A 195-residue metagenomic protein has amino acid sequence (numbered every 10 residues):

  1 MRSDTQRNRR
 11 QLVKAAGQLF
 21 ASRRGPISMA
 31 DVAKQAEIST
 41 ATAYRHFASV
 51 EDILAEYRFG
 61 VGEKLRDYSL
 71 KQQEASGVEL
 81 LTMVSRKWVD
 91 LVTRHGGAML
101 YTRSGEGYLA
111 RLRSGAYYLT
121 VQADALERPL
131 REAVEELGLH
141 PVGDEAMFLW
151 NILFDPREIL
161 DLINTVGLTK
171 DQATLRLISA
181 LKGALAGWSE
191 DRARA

Functional and structural regions predicted by a protein language model:
M1-Q35, D52-A55: Basic, helix-initiating cap at the start of DNA-binding domains
A15-S22, K64-Q72, L80, I152-I159: Solvent-exposed, amphipathic alpha-helical segments
E37-F47: Short hydrophobic/aromatic patch on the recognition helix
E51-V61, T102, Q122: Alpha-helical DNA-contacting segments of helix-turn-helix folds
E56, L70-G97: Hydrophobic alpha-helical connector segments
M83, A110-F148, L175, S179: Amphipathic alpha-helical packing segments from all-alpha helical-bundle domains
K87-D90, L139-N164, L168-A184, A195: Hydrophobic alpha-helical segments that form the core of small-molecule binding pockets and/or dimer interfaces
V92-A116, E158-I163: Amphipathic alpha-helical segments used for helix-helix packing
